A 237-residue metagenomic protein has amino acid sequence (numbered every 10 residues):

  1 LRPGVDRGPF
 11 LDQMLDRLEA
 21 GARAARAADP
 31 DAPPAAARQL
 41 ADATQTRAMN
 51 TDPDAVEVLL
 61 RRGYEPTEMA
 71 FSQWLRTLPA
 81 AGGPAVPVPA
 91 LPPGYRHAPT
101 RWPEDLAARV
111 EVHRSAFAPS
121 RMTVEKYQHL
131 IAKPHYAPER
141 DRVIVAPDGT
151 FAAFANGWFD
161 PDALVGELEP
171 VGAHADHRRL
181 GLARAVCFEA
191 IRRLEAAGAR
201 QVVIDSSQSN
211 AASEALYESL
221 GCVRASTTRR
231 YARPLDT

Functional and structural regions predicted by a protein language model:
L1-G4, M49, H174, R178 (+1 more regions): Residue-level recognition of the GNAT/N-acetyltransferase active site
L1-P93, R229-R233: Acyl-donor-binding surface of acyltransferase catalytic domains
R7-A24, A173, R179-A196, Q201 (+1 more regions): Conserved acetyl-CoA-binding loop-helix of GNAT-fold acetyltransferases
T44-R47, L168, V202-S206: Conserved hydrophobic beta-strand within the GNAT/NAT acetyltransferase core sheet that lines the active-site cleft
R96-R109: A short beta-loop-alpha structural element at the N-terminal edge of CoA-dependent acyl/N-acetyltransferase catalytic
A118-A173: A conserved beta-strand-loop-helix scaffold within acyl/acetyltransferase catalytic domains
S213-E214, S219-T237: …primarily DNA-binding HTH/wHTH and HhH modules…
